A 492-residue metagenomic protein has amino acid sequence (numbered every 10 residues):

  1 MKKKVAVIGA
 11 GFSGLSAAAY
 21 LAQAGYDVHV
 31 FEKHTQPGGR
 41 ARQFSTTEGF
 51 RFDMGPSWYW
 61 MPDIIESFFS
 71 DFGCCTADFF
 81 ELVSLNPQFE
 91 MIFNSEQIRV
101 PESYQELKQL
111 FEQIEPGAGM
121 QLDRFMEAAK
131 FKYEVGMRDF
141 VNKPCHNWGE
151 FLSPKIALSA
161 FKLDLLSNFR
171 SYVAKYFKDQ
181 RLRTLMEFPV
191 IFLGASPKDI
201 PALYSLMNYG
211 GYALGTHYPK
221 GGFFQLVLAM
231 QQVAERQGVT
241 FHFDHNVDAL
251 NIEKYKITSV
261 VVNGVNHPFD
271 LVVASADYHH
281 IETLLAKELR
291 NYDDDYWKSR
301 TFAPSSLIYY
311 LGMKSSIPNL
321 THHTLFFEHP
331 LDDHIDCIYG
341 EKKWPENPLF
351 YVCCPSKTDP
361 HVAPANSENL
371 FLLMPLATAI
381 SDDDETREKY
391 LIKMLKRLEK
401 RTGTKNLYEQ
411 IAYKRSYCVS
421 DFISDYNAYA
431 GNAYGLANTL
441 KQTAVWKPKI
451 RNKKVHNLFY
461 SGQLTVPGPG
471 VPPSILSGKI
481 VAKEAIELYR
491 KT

Functional and structural regions predicted by a protein language model:
K3-E134: N-terminal glycine-rich phosphate/pyrophosphate-binding loop and immediately adjacent elements
N94-I200: Rossmann-like flavin
A160-F169, Y212-Q232, D383-Y390: Short beta-strand to alpha-helix junction loop
D179-L193, Y351, T404-P467: A glycine-rich dinucleotide-binding beta-alpha-beta segment and adjacent secondary-structure elements that constitute
L206-I257: Helical element adjacent to the flavin cofactor pocket in flavoenzyme catalytic cores
D248-P364: Mid-domain catalytic core of redox enzymes that form a hydrophobic substrate pocket/lid adjacent to a catalytic redox
K314-S420: C-terminal segments that line or cap access tunnels to active or ligand-binding sites in enzymes and enzyme-associated
T465-A485: A conserved FAD-binding loop/helix module that cradles the flavin
